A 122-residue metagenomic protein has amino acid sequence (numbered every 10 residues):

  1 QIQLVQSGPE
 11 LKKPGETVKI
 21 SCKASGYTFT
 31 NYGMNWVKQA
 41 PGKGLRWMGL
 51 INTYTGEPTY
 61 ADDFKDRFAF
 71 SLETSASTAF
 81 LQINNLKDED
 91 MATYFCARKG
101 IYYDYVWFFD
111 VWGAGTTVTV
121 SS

Functional and structural regions predicted by a protein language model:
Q1-S122: Extracellular domains of the immunoglobulin superfamily
